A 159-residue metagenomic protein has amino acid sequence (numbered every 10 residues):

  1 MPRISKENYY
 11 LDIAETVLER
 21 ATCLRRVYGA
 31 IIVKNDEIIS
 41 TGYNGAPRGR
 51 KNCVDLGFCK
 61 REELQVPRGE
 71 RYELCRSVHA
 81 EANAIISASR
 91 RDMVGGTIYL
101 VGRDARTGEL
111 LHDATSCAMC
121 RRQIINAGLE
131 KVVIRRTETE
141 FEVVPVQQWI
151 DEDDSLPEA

Functional and structural regions predicted by a protein language model:
P2-S5, L11, S40-A159: Zn2+-dependent cytidine deaminase-like catalytic core
P2-V27: Short, basic/aromatic recognition patches
R20-C23, I31-V33, S89: Short secondary-structure boundary/capping segments within folded domains
V27-T41, V133: Short beta-strand scaffold segments in enzyme catalytic cores
